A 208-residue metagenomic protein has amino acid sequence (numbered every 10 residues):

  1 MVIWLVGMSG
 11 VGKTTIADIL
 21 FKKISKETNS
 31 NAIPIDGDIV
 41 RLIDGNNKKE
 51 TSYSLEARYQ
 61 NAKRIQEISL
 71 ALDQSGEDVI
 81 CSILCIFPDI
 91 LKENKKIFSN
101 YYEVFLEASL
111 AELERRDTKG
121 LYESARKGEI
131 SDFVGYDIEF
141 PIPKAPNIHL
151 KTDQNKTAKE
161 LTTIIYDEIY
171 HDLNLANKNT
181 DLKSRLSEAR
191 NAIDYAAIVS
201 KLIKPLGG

Functional and structural regions predicted by a protein language model:
L5: Hydrophobic anchor at the beta1->P-loop junction of P-loop NTPases
M8: P-loop (Walker A) phosphate-binding loop of NTP-binding proteins
V11: ATP-binding Walker
T14: Walker A/P-loop
A17-E67: Conserved substrate/cofactor phosphate-moiety recognition/catalytic segment in nucleotide-dependent phosphotransferases
L55-Y102, Y122-A125, D132: Glycine-rich phosphate-binding loop used to anchor ATP phosphates in small-molecule kinases, encompassing both
S82, I97-R116, L150: Conserved phosphate-donor/acceptor-positioning beta-strand/loop module used by diverse small-molecule
E107, R115-T163, Y170-A189: Small-molecule kinase domains that catalyze NTP-dependent phosphoryl transfer to phosphate-bearing small molecules
